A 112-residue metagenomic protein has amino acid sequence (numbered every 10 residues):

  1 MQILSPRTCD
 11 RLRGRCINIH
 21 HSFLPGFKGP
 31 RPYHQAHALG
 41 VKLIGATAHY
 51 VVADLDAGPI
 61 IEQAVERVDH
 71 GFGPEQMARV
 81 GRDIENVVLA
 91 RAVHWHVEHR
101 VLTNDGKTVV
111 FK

Functional and structural regions predicted by a protein language model:
M1-K112: Donor/substrate-binding cores of folate-linked one-carbon enzymes
